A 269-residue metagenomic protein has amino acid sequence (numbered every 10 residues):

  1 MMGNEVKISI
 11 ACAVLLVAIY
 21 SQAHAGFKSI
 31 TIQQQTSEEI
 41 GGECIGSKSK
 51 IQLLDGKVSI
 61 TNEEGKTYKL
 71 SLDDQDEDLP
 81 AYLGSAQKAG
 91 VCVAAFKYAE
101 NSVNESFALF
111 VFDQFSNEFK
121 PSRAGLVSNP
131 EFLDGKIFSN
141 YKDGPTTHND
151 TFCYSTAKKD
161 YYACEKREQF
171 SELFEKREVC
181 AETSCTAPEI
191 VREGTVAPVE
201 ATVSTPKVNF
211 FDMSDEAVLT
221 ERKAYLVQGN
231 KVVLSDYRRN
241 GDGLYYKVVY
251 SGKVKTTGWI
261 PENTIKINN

Functional and structural regions predicted by a protein language model:
M1-I10: Bacterial N-terminal signal peptides that target proteins for export
H24-A81: Terminal domain-start segments
S85-Y98, G135-N140: Acidic/hydrophobic-patterned starts of short beta strands in beta-sheet-rich repeat architectures
A99-S102, G144-T146, R239-G241: Short glycine/acidic-enriched loop and turn motifs that connect beta-strands
S102-L109, T146-C153: Structural motif
Y162-A197, V249-N269: Boundary regions of SH3-family modules and the immediately adjacent low-complexity/disordered segments in eukaryotic
A187-D242: Beta-loop motif signature
A224-N268: SH3/SH3-like beta-barrel superfamily modules
